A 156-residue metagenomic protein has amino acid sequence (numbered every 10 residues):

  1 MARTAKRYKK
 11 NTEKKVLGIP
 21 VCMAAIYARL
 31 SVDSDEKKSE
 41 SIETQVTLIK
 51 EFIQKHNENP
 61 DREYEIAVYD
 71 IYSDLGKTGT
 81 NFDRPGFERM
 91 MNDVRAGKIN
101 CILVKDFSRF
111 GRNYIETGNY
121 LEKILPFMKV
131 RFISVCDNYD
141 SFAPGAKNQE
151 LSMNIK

Functional and structural regions predicted by a protein language model:
M1-K156: Short, structured surface patches at the beginning of a domain
